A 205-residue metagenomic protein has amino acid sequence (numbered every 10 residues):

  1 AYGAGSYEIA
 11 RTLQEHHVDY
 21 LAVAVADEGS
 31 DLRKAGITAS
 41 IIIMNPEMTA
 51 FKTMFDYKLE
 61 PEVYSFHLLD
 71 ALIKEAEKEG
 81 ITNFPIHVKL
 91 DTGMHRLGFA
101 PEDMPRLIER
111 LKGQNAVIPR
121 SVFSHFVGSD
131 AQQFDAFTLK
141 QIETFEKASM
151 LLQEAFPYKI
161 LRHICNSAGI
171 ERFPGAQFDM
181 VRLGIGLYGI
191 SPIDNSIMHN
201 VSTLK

Functional and structural regions predicted by a protein language model:
A1-L161: Active-site-proximal beta-alpha core segment in soluble small-molecule metabolic enzymes
D135-K205: Anionic-ligand-binding alpha/beta catalytic cores of soluble enzymes and soluble regulatory domains that recognize
